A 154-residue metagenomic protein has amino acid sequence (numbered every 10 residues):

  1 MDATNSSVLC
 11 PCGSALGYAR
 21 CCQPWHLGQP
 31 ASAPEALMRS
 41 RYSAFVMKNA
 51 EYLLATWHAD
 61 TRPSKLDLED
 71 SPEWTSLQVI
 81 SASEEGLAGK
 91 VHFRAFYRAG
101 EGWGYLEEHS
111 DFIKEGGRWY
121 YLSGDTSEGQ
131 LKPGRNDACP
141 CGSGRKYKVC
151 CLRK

Functional and structural regions predicted by a protein language model:
A3-L16, R135-G144: Short Cys/His-rich zinc-binding micro-motifs
A3-V8, W25, Q29-P30, L131-K132: Glycine/tyrosine- and acidic-biased, solvent-exposed loop/turn segments at the edges of beta-strands
R20-C22, K148-C151: Cysteine-centered loop/knuckle micro-motif
P24-K65: Core segments of small alpha/beta cavity-forming domains
A55, A59, K90-H92, W103 (+3 more regions): Long C-terminal interaction/binding lobes of large macromolecular proteins
D70-Y105: Surface-exposed, charged secondary-structure patches
E107-P133, V149: Short beta-strand edge/turn micro-motifs at domain boundaries
K154: Sequence context surrounding c-type heme c attachment/ligation sites in exported
